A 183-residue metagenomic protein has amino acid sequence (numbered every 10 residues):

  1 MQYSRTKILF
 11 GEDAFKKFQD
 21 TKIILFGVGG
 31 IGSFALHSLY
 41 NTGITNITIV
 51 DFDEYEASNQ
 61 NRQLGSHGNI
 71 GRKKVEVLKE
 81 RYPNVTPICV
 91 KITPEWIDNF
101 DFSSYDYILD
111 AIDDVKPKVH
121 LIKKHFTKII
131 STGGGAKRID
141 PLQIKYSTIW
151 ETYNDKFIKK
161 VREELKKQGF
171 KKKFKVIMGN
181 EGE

Functional and structural regions predicted by a protein language model:
M1-E183: Adenine nucleotide-associated cytosolic modules
